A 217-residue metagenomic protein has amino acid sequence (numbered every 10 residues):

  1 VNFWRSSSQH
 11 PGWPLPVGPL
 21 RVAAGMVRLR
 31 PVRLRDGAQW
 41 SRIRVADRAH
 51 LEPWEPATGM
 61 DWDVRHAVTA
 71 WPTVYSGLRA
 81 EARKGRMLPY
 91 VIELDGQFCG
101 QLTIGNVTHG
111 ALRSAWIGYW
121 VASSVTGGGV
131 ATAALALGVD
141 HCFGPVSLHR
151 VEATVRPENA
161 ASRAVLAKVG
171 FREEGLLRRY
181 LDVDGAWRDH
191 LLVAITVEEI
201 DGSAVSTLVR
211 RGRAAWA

Functional and structural regions predicted by a protein language model:
V1-S124, W187-A217: GNAT-family acyltransferases
G59, P157-E158, L181: Positions that flank functional sites
Y90, H141-F143, F171: Conserved hydrophobic/aromatic "anchor" residues that stabilize well-ordered secondary structure elements
G96, G129, N159, G185: Conserved G/P- and acidic residue-centered "switch" motifs that form tight phosphate/ATP-binding loops in soluble
Y119-V121, G127-H141, A160-K168: Conserved acetyl-CoA-binding loop-helix of GNAT-fold acetyltransferases
G144-T154: Conserved GNAT acetyl-CoA-binding A-motif
V146, K168-V169: Structural motif
T154, R172-D189: Conserved catalytic-core motifs of GNAT/GCN5-like acyltransferases
